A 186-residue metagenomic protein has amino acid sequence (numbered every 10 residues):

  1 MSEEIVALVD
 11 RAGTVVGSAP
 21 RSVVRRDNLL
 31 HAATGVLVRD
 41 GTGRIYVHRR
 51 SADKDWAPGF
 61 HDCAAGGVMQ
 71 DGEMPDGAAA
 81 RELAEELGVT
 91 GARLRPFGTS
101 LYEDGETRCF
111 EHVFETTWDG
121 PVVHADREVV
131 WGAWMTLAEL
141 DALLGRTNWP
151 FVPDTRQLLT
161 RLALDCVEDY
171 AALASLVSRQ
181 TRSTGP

Functional and structural regions predicted by a protein language model:
M1, D62-A64, H124-E128: Short glycine-enriched loop/turn motifs at secondary-structure junctions
M1-G35, G41: Acidic, metal-coordinating catalytic segment for phosphate/diphosphate chemistry, firing primarily on the Nudix
V15-S18, G43-R49, P121-A125: Short, well-ordered strand-loop elements centered on a beta-strand within folded domains, enriched for acidic residues
P20-S22, G98-S100, G105-P186: Nudix hydrolase/Nudix homology domain
V23-T34, D40-R81, E85: Conserved Nudix-box catalytic region and its N-terminal flanking loop in Nudix hydrolases and closely related
A32, A52, M74-D76, A80 (+1 more regions): Active-site segment of metal-dependent pyrophosphate-handling enzymes, primarily the Nudix hydrolase catalytic core
